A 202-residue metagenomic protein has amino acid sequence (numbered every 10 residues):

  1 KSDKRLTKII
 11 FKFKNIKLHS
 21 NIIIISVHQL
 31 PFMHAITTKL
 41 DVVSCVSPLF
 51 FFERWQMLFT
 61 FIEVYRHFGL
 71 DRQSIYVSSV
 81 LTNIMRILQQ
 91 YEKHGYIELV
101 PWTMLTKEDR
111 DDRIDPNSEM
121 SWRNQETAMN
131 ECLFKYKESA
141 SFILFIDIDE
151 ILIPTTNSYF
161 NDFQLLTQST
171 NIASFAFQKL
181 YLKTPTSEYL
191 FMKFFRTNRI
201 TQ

Functional and structural regions predicted by a protein language model:
K1-P31, K39, W122, E126-N130 (+2 more regions): Catalytic-site signature of metal-activated, phosphate-bearing donor transferases, centered on the GT-A/GT-A-like
F32-V43, F50, L81-F145, P154-T156: Active-site-proximal specificity loops/subdomain of glycosyltransferases
F61-R72: Short, acidic, metal-binding catalytic loop of nucleotide-sugar glycosyltransferases
V77-S78: Acidic ATP/Mg2+-coordinating residue in the GHKL
